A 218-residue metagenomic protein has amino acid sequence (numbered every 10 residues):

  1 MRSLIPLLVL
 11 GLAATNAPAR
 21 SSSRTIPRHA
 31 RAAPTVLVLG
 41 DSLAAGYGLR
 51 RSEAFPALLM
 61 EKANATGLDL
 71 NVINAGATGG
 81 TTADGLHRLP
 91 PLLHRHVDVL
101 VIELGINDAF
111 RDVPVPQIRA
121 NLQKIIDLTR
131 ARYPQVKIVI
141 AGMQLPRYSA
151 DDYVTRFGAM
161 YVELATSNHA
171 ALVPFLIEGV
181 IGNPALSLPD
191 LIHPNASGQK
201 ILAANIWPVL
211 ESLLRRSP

Functional and structural regions predicted by a protein language model:
M1-S3: Positively charged n-region of N-terminal signal peptides that target proteins for export
S21-T78, L86-R95: Serine-esterase "nucleophile elbow" of acetyl-processing enzymes
L43-G46, R50, G76-G80, N107-A109 (+1 more regions): Short histidine/acidic/glycine/proline-rich micro-motifs that form metal- and phosphate-coordinating active-site loops
A54, T81, N195: Residue-level signal for threonine
L68, D84-P218: Alpha-helical cap/lid subdomain in secreted, periplasmic, or secretory-pathway luminal O-acyl-processing enzymes
